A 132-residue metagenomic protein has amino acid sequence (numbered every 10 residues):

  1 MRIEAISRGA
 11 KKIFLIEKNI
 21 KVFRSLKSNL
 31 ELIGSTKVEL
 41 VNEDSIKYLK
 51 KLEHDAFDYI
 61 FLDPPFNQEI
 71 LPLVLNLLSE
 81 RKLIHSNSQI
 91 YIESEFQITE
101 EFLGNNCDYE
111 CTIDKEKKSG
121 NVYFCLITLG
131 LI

Functional and structural regions predicted by a protein language model:
M1-I132: Class I S-adenosyl-L-methionine-dependent methyltransferase catalytic core
